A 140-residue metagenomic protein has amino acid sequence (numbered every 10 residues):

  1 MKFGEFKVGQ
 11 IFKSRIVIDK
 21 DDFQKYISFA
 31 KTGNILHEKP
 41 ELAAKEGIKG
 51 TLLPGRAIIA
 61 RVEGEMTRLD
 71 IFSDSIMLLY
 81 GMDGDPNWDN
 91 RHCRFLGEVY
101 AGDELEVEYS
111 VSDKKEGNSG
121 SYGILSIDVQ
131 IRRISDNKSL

Functional and structural regions predicted by a protein language model:
M1-I11, F95-L140: HotDog/MaoC-like acyl-thioester-processing domains
M1-W88: Hot-dog-fold acyl-thioester-processing enzymes
W88-R94: A beta-strand/beta-hairpin structural motif
